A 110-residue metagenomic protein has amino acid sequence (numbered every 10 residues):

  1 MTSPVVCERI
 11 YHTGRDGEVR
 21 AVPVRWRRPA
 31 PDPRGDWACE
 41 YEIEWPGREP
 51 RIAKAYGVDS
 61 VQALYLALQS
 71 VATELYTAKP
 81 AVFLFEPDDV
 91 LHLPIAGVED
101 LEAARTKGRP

Functional and structural regions predicted by a protein language model:
M1-Y56, T73, K79-P110: N-terminal intrinsically disordered, cationic/polar leader segments that include organellar targeting peptides
V58-Q62: Amphipathic, hydrophobic secondary-structure cores in small proteins
L64-A72: A short, charged, amphipathic alpha-helix used as a generic interaction element across diverse proteins
